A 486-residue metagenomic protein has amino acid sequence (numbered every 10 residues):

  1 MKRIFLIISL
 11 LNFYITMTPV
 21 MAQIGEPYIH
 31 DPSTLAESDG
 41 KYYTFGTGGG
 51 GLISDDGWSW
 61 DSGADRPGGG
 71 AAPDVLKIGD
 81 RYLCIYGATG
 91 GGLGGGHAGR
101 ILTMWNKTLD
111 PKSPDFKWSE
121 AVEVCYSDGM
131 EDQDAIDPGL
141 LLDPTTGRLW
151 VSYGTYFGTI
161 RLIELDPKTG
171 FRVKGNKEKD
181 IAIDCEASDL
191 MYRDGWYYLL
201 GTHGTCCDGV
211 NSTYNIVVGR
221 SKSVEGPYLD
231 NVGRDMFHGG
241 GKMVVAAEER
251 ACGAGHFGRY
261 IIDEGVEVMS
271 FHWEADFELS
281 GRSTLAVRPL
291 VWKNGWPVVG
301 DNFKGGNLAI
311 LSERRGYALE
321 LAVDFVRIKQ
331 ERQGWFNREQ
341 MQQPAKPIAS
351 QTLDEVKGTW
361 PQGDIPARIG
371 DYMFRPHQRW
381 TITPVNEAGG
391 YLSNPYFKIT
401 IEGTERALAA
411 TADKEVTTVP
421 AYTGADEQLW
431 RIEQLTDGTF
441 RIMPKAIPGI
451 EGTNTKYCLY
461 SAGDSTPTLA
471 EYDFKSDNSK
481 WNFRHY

Functional and structural regions predicted by a protein language model:
M1-I4: Positively charged n-region of N-terminal signal peptides that target proteins for export
I7-T16: Bacterial N-terminal signal peptides
N12, A470-D473: Feature for long, exposed domains in two main contexts
M21-K346, D354, G370-Y391, Y396 (+4 more regions): Carbohydrate-active catalytic/glycan-binding domains of CAZyme proteins, especially the secreted or lumenal ectodomains
E313-V326, E402-E415, I447-S465: Extracellular/lumenal glycan-associated surfaces
D364-D371, V416-A421, T468-E471: Aromatic-rich beta-strand patches that line glycan-recognition/binding surfaces of extracellular proteins
F397-I399, G403-L429: Long, charged/polar, surface-exposed segments that mediate recognition or autoinhibition
